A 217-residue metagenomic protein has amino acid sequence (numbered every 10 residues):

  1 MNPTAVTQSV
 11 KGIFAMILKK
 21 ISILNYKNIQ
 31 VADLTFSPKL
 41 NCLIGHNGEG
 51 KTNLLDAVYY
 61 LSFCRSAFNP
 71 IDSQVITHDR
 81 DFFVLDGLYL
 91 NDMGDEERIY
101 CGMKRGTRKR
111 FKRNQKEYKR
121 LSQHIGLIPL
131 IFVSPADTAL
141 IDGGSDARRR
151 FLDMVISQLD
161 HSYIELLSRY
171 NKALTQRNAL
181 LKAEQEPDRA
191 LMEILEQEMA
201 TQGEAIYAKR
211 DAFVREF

Functional and structural regions predicted by a protein language model:
V10-Y60: Pre-Walker A-like glycine/lysine-rich segment at the N-terminus of P-loop NTPase domains
P38, A67-P70, E216: Short, conserved clusters of charged catalytic residues that mark active-site and nucleotide-handling motifs
K39, A57, L127-P129, F151: ABC transporter nucleotide-binding domains
A57-Y60, Q74, E198: Residue-level recognition of specific faces of alpha-helices
F63-A139, S145-A147, I156-Y163: Nucleotide-state sensing region of NTPase/ATPase domains
A139-F217: An accessory alpha-helical subdomain
